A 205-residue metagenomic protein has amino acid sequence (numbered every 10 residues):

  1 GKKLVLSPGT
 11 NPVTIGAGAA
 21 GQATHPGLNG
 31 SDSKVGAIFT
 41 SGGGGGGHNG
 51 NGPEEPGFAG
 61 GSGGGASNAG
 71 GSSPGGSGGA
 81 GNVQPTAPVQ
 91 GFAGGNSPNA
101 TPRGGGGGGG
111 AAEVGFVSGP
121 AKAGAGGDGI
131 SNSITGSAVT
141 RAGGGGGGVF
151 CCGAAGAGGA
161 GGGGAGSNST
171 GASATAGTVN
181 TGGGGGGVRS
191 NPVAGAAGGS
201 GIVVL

Functional and structural regions predicted by a protein language model:
G1-L205: Low-complexity, glycine/proline-biased repetitive segments and flexible coils/loops
